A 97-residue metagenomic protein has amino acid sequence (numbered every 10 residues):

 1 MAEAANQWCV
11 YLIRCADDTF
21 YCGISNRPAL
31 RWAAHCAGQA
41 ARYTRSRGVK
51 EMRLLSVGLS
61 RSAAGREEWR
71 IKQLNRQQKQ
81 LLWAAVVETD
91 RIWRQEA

Functional and structural regions predicted by a protein language model:
M1-K79, V86-A97: GIY-YIG nuclease catalytic motif and its immediate N-terminal context
